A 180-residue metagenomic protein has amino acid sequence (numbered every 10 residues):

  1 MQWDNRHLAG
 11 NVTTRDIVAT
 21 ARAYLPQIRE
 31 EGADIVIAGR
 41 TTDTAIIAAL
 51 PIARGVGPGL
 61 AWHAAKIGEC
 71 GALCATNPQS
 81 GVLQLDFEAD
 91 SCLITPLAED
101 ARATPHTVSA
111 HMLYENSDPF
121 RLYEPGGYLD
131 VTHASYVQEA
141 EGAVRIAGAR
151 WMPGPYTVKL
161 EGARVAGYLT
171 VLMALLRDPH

Functional and structural regions predicted by a protein language model:
M1-A38: An acidic, phosphate/nucleotide-engaging active-site surface
G39-I46: Gly/Ser/Thr-rich loops at beta-strand to alpha-helix junctions that form or flank small-molecule/cofactor-binding
P51, G55-V56, A61-W62, I67-H180: Small-residue-enriched flexible segments
